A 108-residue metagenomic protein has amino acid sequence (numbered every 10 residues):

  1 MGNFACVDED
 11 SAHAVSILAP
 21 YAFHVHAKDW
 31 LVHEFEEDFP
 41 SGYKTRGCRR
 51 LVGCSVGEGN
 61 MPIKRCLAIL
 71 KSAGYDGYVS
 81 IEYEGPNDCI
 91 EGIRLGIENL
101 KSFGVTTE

Functional and structural regions predicted by a protein language model:
M1-N60: Acidic/histidine-rich catalytic cores of soluble enzymes
C6, K64, T107: Active-site acidic/histidine proton-transfer and metal-coordination neighborhood in alpha/beta enzyme cores
A14, L18, R65-C66, L95-L100: A general structural detector for well-ordered alpha-helical segments in enzyme core domains, enriched
Y21-F23, A73-G77: Short, well-ordered coil/turn segments that N-cap beta-strands
E58-S72: A short, acidic, amphipathic alpha-helical segment used as a generic capping/interface helix at domain edges
S80-C89: A short, acidic, flexible beta-alpha connecting loop/helix-capping segment that sits on the rim of active
C89-E108: C-terminal helical cap(s) of enzyme catalytic domains, especially alpha/beta-barrels
